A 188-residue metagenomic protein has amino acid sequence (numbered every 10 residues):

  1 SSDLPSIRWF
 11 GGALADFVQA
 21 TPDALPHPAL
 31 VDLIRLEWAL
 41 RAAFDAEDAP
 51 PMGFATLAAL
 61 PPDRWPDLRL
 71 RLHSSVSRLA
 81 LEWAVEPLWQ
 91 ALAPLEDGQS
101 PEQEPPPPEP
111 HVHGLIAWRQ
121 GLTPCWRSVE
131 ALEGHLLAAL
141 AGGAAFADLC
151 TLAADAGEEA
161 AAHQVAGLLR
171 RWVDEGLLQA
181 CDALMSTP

Functional and structural regions predicted by a protein language model:
S2-P61, L122, R127-P188: Long, charge-rich, low-complexity alpha-helical segments
D63-P66: Short aromatic-glycine motifs in intrinsically disordered, low-complexity regions
L72-G142: Low-complexity, glycine/alanine/valine/leucine- and proline-rich hydrophobic stretches
